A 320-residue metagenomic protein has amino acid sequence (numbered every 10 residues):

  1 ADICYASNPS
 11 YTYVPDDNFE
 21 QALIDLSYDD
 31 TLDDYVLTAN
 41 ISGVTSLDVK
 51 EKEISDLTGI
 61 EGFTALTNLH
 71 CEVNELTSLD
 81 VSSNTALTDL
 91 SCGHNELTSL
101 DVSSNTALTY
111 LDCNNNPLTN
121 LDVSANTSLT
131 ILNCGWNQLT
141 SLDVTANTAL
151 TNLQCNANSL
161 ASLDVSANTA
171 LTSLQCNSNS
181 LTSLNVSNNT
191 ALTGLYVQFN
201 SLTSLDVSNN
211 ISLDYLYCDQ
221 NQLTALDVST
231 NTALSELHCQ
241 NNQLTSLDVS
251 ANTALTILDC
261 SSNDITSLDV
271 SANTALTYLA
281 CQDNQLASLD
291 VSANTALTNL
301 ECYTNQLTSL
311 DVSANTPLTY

Functional and structural regions predicted by a protein language model:
A1-N68, L79, T106, T127 (+11 more regions): N-terminal capping/linker segments that flank leucine-rich repeat
I3-Y5, G93, Y303: Sequence contexts marking disulfide-bonded cysteines in secreted/extracellular proteins
N40, K50-E53, G59-G62, S83-T85 (+18 more regions): C-terminal capping segment of individual leucine-rich repeats
T45-V49, L69-C71, T88-C92, T109-C113 (+9 more regions): Conserved hydrophobic beta-strand positions in leucine-rich repeat
K52, N74, N95, N116 (+9 more regions): Consensus "Asn ladder" position of solenoid repeat domains
L57-I60, L79, L100, L121 (+9 more regions): Canonical leucine-rich repeat
Q306-Y320: Low-complexity/repetitive intrinsically disordered segments
